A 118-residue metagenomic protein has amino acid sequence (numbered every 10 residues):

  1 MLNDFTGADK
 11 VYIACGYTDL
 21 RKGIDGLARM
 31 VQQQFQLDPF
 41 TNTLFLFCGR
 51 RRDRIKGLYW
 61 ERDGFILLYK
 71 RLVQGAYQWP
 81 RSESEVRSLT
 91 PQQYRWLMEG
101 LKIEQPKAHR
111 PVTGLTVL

Functional and structural regions predicted by a protein language model:
M1-L118: Polybasic/polar functional segments that serve as interface/processing modules
